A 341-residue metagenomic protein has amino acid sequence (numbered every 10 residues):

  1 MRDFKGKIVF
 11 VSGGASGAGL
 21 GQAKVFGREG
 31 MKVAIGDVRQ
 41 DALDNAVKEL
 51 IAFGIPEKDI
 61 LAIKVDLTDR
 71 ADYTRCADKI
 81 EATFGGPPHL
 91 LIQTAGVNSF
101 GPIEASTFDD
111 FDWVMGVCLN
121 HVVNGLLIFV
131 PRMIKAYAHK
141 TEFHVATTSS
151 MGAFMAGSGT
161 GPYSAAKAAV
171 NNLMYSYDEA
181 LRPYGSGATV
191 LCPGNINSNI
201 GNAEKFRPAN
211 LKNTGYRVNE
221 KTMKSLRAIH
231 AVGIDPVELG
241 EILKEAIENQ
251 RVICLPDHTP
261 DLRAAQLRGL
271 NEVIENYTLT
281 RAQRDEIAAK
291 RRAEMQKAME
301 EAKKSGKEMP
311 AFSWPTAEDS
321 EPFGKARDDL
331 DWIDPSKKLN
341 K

Functional and structural regions predicted by a protein language model:
R2-A34: Canonical Rossmann dinucleotide-binding motif of NAD(H)/NADP(H)-dependent dehydrogenases/reductases, specifically
E29, M155, S176-S186: Active-site-adjacent segment of SDR/Rossmann-fold oxidoreductases
Q40-D41, K64-R75, F108: The beta1-alpha1 cofactor-binding region of Rossmann-like NAD(H)/NADP(H)-dependent oxidoreductases
P102-I103, T107-M115: Substrate-binding pocket helix/loop in short-chain dehydrogenase/reductase
L126, A166: Active-site helix of classical SDR
S150: Residue(s) in the substrate-gating loop at a strand-loop-helix junction that position the organic substrate next
E179-T259: SDR active-site lid
